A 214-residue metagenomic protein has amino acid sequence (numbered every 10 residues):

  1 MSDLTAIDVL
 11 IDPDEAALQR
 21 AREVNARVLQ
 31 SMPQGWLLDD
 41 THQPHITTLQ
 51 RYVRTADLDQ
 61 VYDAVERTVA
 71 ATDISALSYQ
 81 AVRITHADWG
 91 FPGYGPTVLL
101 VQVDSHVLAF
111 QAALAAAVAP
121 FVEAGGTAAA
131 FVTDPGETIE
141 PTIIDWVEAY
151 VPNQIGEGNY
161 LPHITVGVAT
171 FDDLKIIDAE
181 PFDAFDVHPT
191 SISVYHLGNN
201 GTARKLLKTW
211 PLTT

Functional and structural regions predicted by a protein language model:
M1-G90, D104-S193, N199-T214: Basic, often amphipathic N-terminal segments
P92-Y94: Helix-rich cap/lid subdomain of alpha/beta-hydrolase
P96-V103: Short histidine-centered catalytic/ligand-binding loop motif
